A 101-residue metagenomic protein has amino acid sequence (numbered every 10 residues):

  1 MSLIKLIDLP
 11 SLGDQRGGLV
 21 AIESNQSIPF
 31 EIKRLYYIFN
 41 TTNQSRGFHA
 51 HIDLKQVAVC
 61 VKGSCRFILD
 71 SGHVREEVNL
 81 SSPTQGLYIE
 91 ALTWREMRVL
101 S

Functional and structural regions predicted by a protein language model:
M1-L87: Non-catalytic, conserved peripheral segments adjacent to functional cores
L80-S101: Conserved metal-binding segment of the jelly-roll/cupin
